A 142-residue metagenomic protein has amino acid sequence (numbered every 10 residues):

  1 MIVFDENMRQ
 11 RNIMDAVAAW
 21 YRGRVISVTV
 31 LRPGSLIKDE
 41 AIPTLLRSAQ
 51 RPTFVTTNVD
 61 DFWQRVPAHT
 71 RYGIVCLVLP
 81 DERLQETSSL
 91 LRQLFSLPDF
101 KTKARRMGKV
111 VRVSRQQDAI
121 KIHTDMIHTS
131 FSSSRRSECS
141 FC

Functional and structural regions predicted by a protein language model:
M1, D5-E6, Q10-Y21, E40 (+1 more regions): Acidic, PIN/NYN-like endoribonuclease modules and their adjacent C-terminal/linker elements
G23-P33: A short beta-strand-loop structural module common to alpha/beta enzyme folds
P33-A41: Short helix-initiation/N-cap motifs at beta->coil->alpha
D39, L46-A68: Acidic, metal-binding active-site segment of PIN/NYN-like and related structure-specific nucleases
T44-R47, S96: Surface-exposed alpha-helical segments enriched in charged/polar residues
